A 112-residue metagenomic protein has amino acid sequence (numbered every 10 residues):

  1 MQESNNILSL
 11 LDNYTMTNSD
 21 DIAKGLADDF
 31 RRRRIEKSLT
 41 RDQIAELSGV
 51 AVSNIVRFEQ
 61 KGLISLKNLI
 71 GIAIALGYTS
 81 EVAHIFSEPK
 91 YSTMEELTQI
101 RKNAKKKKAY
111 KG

Functional and structural regions predicted by a protein language model:
M1-G25, E88-G112: N-terminal flexible/basic segments that precede or flank functional cores
D28-I44, N103-K111: Short basic helix-loop element that most often maps to the first helix and adjoining turn of HTH DNA-binding modules
F30, R41, V52, L66-L69: Helix-turn-helix DNA-binding elements, focusing on the entry/boundary residues of the two helices that contact DNA
R33, L47, F58, I85: Residues in the recognition helix of alpha-helical DNA-binding motifs
S38-V56: Short alpha-helical DNA-recognition segment
K61-I74: Short, basic-rich loop-to-helix N-cap that marks the start of a DNA-contacting helix
A75-M94: Intrinsically disordered, low-complexity basic tails/linkers immediately adjacent to helix-turn-helix/homeobox/MYB/SANT
